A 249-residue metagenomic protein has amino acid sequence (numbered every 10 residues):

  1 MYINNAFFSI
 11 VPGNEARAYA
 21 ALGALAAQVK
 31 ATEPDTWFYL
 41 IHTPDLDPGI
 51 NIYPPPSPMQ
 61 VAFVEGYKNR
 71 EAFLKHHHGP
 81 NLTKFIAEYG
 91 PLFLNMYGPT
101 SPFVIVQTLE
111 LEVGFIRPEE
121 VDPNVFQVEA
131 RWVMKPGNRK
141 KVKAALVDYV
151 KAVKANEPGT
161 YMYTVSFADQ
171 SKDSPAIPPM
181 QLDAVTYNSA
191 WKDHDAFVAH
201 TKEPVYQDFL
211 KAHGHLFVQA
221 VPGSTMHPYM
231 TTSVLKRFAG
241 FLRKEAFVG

Functional and structural regions predicted by a protein language model:
Y2-S9, L40-H78, N124-V133, V165-E203: Short, well-ordered beta-strand segments in beta-rich or mixed alpha/beta enzyme and ligand-binding folds
F7, V11, A20-Q28, T32 (+11 more regions): N-terminal/domain-start segments enriched in small and hydrophobic, helix-friendly residues, covering either
N14-I41, N81-F85, Y89-G90, N138-V165 (+1 more regions): Short amphipathic alpha-helical segments
E33-P34, P118-D122, K135-G137: Short, low-complexity cationic-aromatic patches
L40-S57, K84-V125, Y161-D183, Q207-G249: Glycine-rich beta-strand-turn "strand-cap" elements at beta-sheet edges
